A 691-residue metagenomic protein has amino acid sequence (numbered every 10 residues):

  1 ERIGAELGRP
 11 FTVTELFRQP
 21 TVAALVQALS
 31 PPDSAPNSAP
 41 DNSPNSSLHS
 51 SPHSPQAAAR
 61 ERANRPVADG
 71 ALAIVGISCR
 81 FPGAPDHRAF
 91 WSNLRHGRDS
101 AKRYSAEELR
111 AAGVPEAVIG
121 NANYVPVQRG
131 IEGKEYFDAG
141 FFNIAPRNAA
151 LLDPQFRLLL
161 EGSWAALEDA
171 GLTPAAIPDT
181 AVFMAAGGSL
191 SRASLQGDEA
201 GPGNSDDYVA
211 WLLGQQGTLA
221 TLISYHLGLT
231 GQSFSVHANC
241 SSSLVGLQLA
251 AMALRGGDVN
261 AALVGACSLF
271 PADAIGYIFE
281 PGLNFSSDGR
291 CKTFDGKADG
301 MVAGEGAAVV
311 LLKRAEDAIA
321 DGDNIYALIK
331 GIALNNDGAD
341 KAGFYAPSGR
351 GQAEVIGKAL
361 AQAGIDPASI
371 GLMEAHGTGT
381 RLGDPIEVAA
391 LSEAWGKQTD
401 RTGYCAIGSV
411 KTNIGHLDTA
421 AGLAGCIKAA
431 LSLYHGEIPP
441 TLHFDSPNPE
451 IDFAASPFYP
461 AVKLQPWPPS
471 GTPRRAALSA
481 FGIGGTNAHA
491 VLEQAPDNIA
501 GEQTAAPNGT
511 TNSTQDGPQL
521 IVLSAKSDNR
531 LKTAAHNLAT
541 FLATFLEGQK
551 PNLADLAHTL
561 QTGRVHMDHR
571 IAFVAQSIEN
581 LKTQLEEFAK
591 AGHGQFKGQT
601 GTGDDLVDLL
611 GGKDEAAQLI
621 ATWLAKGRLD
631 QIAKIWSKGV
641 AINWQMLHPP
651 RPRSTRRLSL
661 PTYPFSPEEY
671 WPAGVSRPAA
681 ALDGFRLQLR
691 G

Functional and structural regions predicted by a protein language model:
E1-A5, L158-G162, I632, G684-G691: Thiotemplate assembly-line natural product biosynthesis machinery
E1-N45, H53-R60, F453: Phosphopantetheine-dependent thiolation modules in NRPS/PKS and related acyl-activating systems
R2, P66-N512, T533, T540-T544: Condensing-enzyme catalytic core of the thiolase-fold
L7, N148, Q232, V410 (+2 more regions): Short amphipathic alpha-helical segments
P31-N64, A200, N498-Q515, T544-Q549: Intrinsically disordered, low-complexity terminal tails and inter-domain linkers enriched for S/T/G/P/D/E
S54-D69, G674-A680: Flexible inter-domain linker/hinge segments
S78-F81, H96-D99, P347-Q362, R475-A641 (+2 more regions): Flexible catalytic loop/linker elements that gate and position reactive groups at enzyme active sites
I332, N336-G343, R570, T583-Q584 (+4 more regions): Acyltransferase
